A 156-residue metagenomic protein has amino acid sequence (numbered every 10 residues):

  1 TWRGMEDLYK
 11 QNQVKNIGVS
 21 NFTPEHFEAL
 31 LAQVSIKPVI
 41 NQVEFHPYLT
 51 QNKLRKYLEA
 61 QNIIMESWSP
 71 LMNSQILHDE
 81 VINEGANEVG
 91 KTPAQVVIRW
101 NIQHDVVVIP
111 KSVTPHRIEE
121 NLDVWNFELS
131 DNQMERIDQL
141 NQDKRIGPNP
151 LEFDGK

Functional and structural regions predicted by a protein language model:
T1-K156: Beta/alpha (TIM)-barrel catalytic core signal, keyed to glycine-rich beta->alpha loops juxtaposed to Asp/Glu that bind
